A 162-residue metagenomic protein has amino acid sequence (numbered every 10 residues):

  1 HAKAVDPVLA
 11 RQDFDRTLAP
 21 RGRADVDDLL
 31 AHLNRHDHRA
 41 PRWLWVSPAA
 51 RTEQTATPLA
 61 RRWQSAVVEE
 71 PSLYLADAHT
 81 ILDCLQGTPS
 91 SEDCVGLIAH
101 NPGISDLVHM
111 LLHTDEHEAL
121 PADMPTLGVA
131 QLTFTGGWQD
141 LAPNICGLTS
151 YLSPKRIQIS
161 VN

Functional and structural regions predicted by a protein language model:
A2-S72, A76-D77, S105, E116 (+2 more regions): Active-site-proximal alpha-helix that buttresses catalytic centers in soluble enzyme cores
Q12-F14, P58-R62, L82-L85, M110-H113 (+1 more regions): Short, glycine/charged-enriched secondary-structure capping and boundary segments
H36-R39, T88-D93: Glycine-rich phosphate-binding loop signature in dinucleotide/nucleotide-binding domains
L73-G87: Short phosphate-binding loop-to-helix
D93-L111: A glycine-rich beta-strand to alpha-helix segment that forms a phosphate/ribose-binding loop at ligand/cofactor sites
D115-Y151: Domain-level recognition of soluble alpha/beta enzyme cores, biased toward histidine phosphatases/phosphomutases
Y151-N162: Short, cationic low-complexity segments
